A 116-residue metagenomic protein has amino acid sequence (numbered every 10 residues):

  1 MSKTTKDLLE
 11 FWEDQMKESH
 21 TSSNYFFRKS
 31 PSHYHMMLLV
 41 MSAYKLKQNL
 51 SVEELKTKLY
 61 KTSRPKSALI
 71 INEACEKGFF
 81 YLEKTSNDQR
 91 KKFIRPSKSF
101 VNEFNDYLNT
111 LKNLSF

Functional and structural regions predicted by a protein language model:
E10-L39: Short alpha-helical segments that sit at the start of domains
S19, N105-F116: Amphipathic alpha-helical dimerization/coiled-coil segments that flank or bridge DNA-binding/regulatory modules
V40-Y44: Short helix-to-turn junction characteristic of helix-turn-helix DNA-binding domains, especially the helix
L46-K58: Short acidic, hydrophobic short linear motifs in intrinsically disordered regions
E53, Y60-R64, D88-K92: Phosphate-/nucleic-acid-contacting segments
K61-E76: Short amphipathic alpha-helical interaction segments
C75-T85: A short, conserved structural fragment
T85-L108: Short, cationic-aromatic polyanion-contact patches
